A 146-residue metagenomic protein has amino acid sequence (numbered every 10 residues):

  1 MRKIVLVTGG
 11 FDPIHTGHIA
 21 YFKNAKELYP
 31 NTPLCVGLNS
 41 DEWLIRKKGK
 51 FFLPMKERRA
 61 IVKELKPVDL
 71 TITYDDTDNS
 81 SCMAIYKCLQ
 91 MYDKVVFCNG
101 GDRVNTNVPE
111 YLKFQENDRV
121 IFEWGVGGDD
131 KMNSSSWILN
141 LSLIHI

Functional and structural regions predicted by a protein language model:
M1-I144: Nucleotidyltransferase catalytic core that binds NTPs
